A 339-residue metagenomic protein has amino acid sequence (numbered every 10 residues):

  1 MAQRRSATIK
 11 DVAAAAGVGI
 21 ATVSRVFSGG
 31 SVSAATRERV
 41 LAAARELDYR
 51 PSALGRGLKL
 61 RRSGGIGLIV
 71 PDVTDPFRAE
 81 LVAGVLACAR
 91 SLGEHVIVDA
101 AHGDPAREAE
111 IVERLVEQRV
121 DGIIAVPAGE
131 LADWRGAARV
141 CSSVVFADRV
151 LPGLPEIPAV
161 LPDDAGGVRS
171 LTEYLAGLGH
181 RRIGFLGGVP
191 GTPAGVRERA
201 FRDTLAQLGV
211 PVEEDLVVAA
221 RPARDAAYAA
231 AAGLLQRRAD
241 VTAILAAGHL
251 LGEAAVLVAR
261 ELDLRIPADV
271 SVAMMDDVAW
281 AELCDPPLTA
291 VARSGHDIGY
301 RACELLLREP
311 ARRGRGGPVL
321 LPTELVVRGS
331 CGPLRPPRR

Functional and structural regions predicted by a protein language model:
M1-S63: N-terminal helix-turn-helix DNA-binding module of bacterial transcription factors
E38, Y49-R114, Q118-G122, R202: Amphipathic helical "hinge" segments at domain boundaries
R39, P76-S91, G167-S170, T192-P211 (+4 more regions): Short, solvent-exposed amphipathic alpha-helices that sit in or adjacent to ligand/effector-binding or catalytic
R119-P127, R182-G187, V217, R238-G248 (+1 more regions): Periplasmic-binding protein-like
A125-S170, P190, V210, L250 (+2 more regions): Flexible loop/hinge segments that line or gate small-molecule binding clefts
P158-F185, G195, R224-G233, G252 (+1 more regions): Hydrophobic alpha-helical segments within soluble ligand-binding/sensing domains
R169-L208, R315-C331: An alpha-beta-alpha
A232, R237-R339: Flexible loop/turn connectors
